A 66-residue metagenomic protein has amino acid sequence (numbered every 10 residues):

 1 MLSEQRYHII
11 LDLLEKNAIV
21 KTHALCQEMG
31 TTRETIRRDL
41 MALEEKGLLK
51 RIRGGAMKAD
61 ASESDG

Functional and structural regions predicted by a protein language model:
L2-H23, Q27-E28, E34, L40-G66: HTH-adjacent hinge/linker in prokaryotic transcriptional regulators
